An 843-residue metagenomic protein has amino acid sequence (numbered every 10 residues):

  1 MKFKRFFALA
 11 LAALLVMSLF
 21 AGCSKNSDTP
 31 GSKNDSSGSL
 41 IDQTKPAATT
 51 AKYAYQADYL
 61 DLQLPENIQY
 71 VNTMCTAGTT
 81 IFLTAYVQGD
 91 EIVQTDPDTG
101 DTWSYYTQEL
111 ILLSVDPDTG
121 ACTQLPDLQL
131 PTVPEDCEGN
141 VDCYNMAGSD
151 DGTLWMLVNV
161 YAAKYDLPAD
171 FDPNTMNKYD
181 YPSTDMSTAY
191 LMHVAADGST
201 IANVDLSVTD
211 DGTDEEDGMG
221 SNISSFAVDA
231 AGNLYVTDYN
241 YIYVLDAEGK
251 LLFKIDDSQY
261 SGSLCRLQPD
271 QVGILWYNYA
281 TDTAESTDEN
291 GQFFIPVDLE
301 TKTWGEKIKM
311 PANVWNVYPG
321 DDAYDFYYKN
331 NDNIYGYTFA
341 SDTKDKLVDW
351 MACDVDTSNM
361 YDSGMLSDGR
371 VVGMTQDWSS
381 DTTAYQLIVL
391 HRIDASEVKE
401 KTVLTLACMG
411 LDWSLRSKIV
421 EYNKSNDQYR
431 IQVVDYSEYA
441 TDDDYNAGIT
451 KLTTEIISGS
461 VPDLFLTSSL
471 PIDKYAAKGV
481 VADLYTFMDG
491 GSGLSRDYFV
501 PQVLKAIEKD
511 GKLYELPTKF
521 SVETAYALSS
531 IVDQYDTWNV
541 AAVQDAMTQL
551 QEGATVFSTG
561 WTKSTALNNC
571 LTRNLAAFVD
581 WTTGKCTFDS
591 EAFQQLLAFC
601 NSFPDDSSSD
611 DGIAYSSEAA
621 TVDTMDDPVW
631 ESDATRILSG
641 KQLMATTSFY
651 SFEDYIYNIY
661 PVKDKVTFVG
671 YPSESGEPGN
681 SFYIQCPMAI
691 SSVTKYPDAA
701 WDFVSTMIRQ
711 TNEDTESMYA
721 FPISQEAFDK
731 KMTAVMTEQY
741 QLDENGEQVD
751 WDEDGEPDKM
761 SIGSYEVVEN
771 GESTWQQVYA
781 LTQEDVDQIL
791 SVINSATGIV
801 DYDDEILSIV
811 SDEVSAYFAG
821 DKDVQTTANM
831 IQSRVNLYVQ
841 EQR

Functional and structural regions predicted by a protein language model:
S24-Q108, L113, P117-G120, M146 (+8 more regions): Conserved N-terminal structural module of periplasmic/extracytoplasmic solute-binding proteins
L60-Q63, A121-G139, I201-M219, Q259 (+2 more regions): Surface-exposed loop and turn segments in beta-propeller and other repeat-based domains that flank or scaffold
D116, E508-V622, S692-D698, D823: Helix-loop-helix "hinge/cap" segment bordering the ligand-binding cleft or interdomain interface
L470-T524, A541-A542, T667-P672: Hinge/lid segment of periplasmic solute-binding proteins
Y485-Y498, A576-F599, G670-S681, G820: Short, solvent-exposed loop/beta-turn-alpha elements that line the ligand-binding surface or hinge of extracytoplasmic
E552, V704-Q741, G746, P757: Periplasmic-binding protein-like
P604-D702, E726-D729: Extracytoplasmic/periplasmic substrate-binding proteins
F682, V749-V835: C-terminal capping/gating helix-and-loop segments adjacent to ligand/active sites or protein-protein/ligand interfaces
